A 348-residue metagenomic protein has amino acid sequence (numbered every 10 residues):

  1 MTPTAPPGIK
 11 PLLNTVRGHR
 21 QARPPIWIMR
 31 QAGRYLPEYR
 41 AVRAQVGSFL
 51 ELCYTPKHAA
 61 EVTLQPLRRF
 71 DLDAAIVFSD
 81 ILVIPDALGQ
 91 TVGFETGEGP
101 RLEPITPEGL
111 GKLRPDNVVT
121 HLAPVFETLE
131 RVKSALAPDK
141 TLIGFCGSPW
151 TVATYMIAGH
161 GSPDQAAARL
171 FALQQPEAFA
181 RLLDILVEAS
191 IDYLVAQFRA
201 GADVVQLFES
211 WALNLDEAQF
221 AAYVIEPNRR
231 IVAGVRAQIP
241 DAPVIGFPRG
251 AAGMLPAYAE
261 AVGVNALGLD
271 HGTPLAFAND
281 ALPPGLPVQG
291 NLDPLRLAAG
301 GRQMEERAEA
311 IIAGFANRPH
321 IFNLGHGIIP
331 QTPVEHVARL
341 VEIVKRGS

Functional and structural regions predicted by a protein language model:
M1-A87, T91-F94, R131, R230 (+2 more regions): N-terminal basic, low-complexity leaders that serve as flexible interaction/assembly modules and, when applicable, as
T4-P7, I26, R101, D241 (+1 more regions): Generic low-complexity segments that are intrinsically disordered, proline-rich and/or Lys/Arg-biased
P11, S48, E103-G109, D116 (+4 more regions): General structural signal for secondary-structure boundaries
H19-E51, I81, A87-T96, E103-T106 (+3 more regions): N-terminal small/glycine-rich loop or linker at the start of catalytic domains across soluble metabolic enzymes
L52, G111-V118, F171-Q174: A short acidic, glycine-rich active-site loop that binds or catalyzes chemistry on phosphate/adenosine moieties
G97-A135: A gly/proline- and charged-residue-enriched helix-loop-helix capping module
A123-S348: Active-site loop segments of alpha/beta catalytic cores
